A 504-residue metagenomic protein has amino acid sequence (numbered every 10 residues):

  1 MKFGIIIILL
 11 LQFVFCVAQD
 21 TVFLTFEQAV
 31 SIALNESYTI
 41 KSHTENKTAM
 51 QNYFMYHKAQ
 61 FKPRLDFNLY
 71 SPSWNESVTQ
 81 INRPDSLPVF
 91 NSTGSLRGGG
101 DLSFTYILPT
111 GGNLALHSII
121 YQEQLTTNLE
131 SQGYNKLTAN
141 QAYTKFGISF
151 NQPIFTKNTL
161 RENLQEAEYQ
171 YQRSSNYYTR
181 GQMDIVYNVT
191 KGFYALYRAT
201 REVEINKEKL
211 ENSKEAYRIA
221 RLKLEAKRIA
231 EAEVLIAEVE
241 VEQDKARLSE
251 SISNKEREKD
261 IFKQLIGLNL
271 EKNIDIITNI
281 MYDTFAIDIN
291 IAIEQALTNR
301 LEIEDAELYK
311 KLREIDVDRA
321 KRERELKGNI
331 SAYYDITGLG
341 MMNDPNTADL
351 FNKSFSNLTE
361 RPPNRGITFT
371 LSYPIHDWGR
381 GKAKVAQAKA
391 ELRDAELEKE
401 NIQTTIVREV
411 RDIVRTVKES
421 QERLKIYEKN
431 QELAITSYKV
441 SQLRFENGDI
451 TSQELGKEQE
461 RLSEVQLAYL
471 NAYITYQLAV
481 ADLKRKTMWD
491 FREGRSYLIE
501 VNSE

Functional and structural regions predicted by a protein language model:
M1-I5: Positively charged n-region of N-terminal signal peptides that target proteins for export
L11-F15: N-terminal signal peptide c-region/cleavage motif recognized by signal peptidases
V17-Q19, V30, D66, N75 (+7 more regions): Acidic, low-complexity, intrinsically disordered peripheral segments
L24, Q165-Y169, S175-Q295, T416 (+5 more regions): Periplasmic alpha-helical coiled-coil/stalk elements that build and connect Gram-negative outer-membrane
S31, N35-K41, T48-L65, D101-N128 (+8 more regions): A glycine-/polar-enriched beta->alpha junction
S42-H57, G181, I185-I205, L222 (+6 more regions): Amphipathic alpha-helical coiled-coil segments
L69-I148, I277-A286, D318, S331-Y373 (+1 more regions): Small/polar, glycine/serine/threonine/aspartate-rich low-complexity segments that form flexible
